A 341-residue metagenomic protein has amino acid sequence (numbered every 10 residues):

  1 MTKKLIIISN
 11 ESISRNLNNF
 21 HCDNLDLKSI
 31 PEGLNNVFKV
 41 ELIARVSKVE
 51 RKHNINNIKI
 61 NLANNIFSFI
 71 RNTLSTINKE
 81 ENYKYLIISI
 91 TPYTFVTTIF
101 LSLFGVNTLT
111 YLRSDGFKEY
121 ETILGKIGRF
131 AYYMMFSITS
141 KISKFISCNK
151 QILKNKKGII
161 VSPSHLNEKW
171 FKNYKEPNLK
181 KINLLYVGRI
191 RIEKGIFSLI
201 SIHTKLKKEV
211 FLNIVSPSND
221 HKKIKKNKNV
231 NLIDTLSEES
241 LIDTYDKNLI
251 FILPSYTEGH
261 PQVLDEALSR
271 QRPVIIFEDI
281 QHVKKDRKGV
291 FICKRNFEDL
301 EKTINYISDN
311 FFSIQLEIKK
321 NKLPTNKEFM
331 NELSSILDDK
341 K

Functional and structural regions predicted by a protein language model:
L25, I182, R189-K205, K222: A conserved mid-protein helix/loop that constitutes part of the nucleotide-sugar donor-binding site
F130-K172: A short, active-site helix/loop in glycosyltransferases that binds the activated sugar's phosphate group
K222-E239: Nucleotide-activated donor-binding/catalytic signature segment of Leloir-type glycosyltransferases, i.e., the conserved
T235, D243-N248: Short alpha-helical donor nucleotide-sugar binding micro-motif in glycosyltransferases
Y256: Aromatic "clamp/platform" in nucleotide-sugar-dependent glycosyltransferases that forms part of the donor/acceptor
S269, P273-I276: Short hydrophobic beta-strand element within catalytic cores of glycosyltransferases and related nucleotide-activated
V290-E298, Y306-F311: Conserved acidic donor-binding segment of nucleotide-sugar-dependent glycosyltransferases
D309-K341: A charged, aromatic-enriched C-terminal amphipathic alpha-helix characteristic of glycosyltransferases across folds
